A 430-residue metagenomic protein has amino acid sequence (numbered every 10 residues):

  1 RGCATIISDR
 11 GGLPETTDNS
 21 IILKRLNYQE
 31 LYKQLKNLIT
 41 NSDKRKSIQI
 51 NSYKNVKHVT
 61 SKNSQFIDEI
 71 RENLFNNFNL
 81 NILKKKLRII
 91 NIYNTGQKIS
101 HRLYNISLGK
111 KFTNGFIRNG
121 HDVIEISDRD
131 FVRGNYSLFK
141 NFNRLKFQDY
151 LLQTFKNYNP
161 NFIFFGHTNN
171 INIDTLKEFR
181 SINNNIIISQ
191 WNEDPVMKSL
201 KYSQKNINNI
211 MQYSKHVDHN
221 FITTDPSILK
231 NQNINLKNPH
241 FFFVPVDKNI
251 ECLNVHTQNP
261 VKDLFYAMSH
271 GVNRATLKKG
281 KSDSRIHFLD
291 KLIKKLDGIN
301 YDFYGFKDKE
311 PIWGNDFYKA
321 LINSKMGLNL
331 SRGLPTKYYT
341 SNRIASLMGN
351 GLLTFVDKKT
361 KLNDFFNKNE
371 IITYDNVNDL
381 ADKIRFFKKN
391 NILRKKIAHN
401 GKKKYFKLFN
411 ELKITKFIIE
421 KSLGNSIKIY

Functional and structural regions predicted by a protein language model:
R1, T5, E15-T16, Y339-S346: A short, glycine- and acidic-residue-rich donor-binding loop in the catalytic cores of nucleotide-sugar-dependent
C3, I7-P14, R25-L26, L352 (+1 more regions): Short glycine-rich donor-binding/catalytic loop of glycosyltransferases that coordinates the nucleotide-sugar
I21-Y28, N37-S42, I371-V377, F386-N391: Conserved acidic donor-binding segment of nucleotide-sugar-dependent glycosyltransferases
E30-L31, L380: Hydrophobic face residues on amphipathic alpha-helices
D43-F75, K389-K421: A charged, aromatic-enriched C-terminal amphipathic alpha-helix characteristic of glycosyltransferases across folds
L80-L138, F142-L145, Y158, H167-D174 (+3 more regions): Nucleotide-sugar donor-binding catalytic core of glycosyltransferases
F155, N159-I163: Proline-aspartate-enriched helix->loop->beta-strand connector
I186-S203: A short, histidine- and acid-enriched strand-loop-helix "catalytic/donor-clamping" loop that lines the nucleotide-sugar
